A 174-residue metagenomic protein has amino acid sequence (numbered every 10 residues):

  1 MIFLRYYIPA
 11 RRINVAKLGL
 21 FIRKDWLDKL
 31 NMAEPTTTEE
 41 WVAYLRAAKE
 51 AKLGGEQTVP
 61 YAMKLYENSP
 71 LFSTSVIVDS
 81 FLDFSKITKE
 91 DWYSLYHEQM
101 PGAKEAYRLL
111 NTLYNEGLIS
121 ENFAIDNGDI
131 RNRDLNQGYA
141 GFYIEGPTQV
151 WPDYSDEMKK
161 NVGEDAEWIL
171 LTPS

Functional and structural regions predicted by a protein language model:
M1-S174: Extracytoplasmic/secretory soluble proteins
